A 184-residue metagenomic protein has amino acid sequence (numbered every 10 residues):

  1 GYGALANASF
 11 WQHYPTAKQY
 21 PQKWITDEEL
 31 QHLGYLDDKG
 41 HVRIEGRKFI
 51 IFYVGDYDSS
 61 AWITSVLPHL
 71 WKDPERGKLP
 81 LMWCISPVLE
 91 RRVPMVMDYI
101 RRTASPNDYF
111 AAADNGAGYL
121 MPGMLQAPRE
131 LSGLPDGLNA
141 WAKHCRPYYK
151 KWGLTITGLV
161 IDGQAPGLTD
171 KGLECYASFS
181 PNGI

Functional and structural regions predicted by a protein language model:
G1, L33-I44, P68, E75-L79 (+6 more regions): Intrinsic structural disorder
G1-Q31, A140, H144, Y148-I184: Active-site-adjacent pocket scaffolds in enzyme catalytic domains
G1-R76: Non-catalytic propeptide/linker segments at domain boundaries
E28-E29, E45, E75, E90 (+3 more regions): Glutamate identity and glutamate-enriched acidic tracts
G46-I51, K78-M82, A113-L120: Glycine-rich, often proline-containing surface loops adjacent to acidic residues and nearby aromatics that form
F49-Y53, E90-R91, Q164, G183: Buried hydrophobic core signal strongest for RNase H-like alpha/beta domains in large, well-folded nucleic-acid enzymes
D58-L70, G77-L79, I85-R101: Aromatic- and glycine-enriched glycan-recognition loops and surfaces that form the carbohydrate-binding subsites
C84-G167: Metal-dependent polysaccharide deacetylase catalytic core of the NodB/CE4 family, i.e., the active-site-bearing domain
